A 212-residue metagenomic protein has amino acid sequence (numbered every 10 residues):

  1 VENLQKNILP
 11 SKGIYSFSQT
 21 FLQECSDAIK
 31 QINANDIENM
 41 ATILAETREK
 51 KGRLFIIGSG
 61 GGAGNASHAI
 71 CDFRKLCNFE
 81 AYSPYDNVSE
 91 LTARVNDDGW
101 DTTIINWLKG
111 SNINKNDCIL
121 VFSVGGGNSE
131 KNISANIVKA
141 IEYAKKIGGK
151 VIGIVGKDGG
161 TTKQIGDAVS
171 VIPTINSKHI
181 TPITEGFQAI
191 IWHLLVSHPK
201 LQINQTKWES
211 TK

Functional and structural regions predicted by a protein language model:
V1-I32: Generic N-terminal amphipathic, Lys/Arg-enriched alpha-helix
K30-K50: A short, well-structured juxtamembrane/interface segment
A45-C118: Glycine-rich, small/polar surface segments that engage phosphate groups of diverse ligands
S59-G64, G126-N128, G159: Gly/Ser/Thr-rich loops at beta-strand to alpha-helix junctions that form or flank small-molecule/cofactor-binding
R74, V138-K145: Surface-exposed amphipathic alpha-helices with a cationic face
C118, K150, D167-A168: Well-ordered beta-strand positions
G127-I137: Glycine/threonine-rich flexible loop motifs
K146, V155-W208: Short alpha-helices
